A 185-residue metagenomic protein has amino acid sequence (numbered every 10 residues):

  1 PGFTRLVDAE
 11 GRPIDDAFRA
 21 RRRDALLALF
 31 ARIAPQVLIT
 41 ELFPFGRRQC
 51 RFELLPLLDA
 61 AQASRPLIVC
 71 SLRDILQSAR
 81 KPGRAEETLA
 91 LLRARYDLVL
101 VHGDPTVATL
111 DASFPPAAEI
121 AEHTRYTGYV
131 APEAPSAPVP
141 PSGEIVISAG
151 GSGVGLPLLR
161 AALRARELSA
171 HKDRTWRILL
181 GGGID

Functional and structural regions predicted by a protein language model:
P1-V37: Phosphate/nucleotide-donor binding subsite
D16-R23, R47-C50, P82, G155: A conditional alpha-helix N-cap/helix-loop micro-motif detector
P35-Q36, P66, D97, G143-E144: Conserved acidic residues
L38-A60: An aromatic- and histidine-rich active-site surface loop
F43-F45, I75, P105-T106, G150-V154: Short glycine-rich anion-binding loops that position phosphate/pyrophosphate groups of nucleotides and phosphorylated
R47-R48, S78-A79, T109, A134 (+1 more regions): Glycine/Thr-rich phosphate-binding loops of Rossmann-like dinucleotide-binding domains
F52-Y126: Active-site-proximal region of nucleotide-activated glycan assembly enzymes, centered on histidine/acidic-rich loops
V101, F114-P116, Y129-D185: Donor-nucleotide binding loops and adjacent catalytic segments primarily of GT-B fold Leloir glycosyltransferases
